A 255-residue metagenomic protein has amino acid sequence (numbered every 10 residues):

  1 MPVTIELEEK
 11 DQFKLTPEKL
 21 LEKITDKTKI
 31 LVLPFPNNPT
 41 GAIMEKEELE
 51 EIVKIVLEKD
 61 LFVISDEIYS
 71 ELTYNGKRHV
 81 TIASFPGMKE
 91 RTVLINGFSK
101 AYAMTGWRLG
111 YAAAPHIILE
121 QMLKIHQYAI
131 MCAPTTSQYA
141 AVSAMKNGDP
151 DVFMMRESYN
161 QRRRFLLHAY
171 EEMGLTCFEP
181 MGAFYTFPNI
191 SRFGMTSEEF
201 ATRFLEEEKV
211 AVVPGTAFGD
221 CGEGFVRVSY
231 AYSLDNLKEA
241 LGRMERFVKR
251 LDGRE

Functional and structural regions predicted by a protein language model:
M1-E255: PLP-dependent class I/II
